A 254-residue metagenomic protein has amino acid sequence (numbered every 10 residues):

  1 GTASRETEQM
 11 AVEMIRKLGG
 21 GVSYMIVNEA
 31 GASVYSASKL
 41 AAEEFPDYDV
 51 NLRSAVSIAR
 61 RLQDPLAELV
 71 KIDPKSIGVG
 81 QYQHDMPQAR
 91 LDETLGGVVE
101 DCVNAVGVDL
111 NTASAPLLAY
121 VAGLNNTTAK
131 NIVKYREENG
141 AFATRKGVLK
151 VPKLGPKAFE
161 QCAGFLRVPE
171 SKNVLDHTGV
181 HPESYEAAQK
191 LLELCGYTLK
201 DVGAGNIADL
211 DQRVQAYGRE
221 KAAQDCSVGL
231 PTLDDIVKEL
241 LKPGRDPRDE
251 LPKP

Functional and structural regions predicted by a protein language model:
G1-G96: Phosphate- and other anionic-substrate recognition elements at nucleic-acid/protein interfaces
A37-S38, E43, Y48, R53 (+12 more regions): Surface-exposed loop/turn and secondary-structure junction residues enriched for glycine/proline
D64-Y135: Charge-patterned, long linear interaction tracts outside catalytic cores
A105-P252: Accessory alpha-helical DNA-binding modules that contact the DNA backbone or grooves
